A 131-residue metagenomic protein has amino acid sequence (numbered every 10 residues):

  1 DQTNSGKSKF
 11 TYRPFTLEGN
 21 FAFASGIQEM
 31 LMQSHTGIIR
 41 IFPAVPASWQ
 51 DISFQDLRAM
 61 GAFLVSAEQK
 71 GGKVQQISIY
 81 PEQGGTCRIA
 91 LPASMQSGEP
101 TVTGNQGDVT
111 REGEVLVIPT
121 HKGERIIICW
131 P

Functional and structural regions predicted by a protein language model:
D1-P131: Non-catalytic C-terminal accessory modules of carbohydrate-active enzymes
